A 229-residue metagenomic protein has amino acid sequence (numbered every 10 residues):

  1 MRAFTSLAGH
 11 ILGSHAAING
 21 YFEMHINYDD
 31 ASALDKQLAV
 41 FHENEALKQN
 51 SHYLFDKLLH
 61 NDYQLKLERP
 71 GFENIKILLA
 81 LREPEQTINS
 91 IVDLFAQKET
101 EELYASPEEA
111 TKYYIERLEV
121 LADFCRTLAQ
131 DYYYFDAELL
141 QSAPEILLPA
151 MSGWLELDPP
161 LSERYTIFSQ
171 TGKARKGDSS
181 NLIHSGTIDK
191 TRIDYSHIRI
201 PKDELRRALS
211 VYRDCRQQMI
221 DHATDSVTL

Functional and structural regions predicted by a protein language model:
M1-H52: PAPS-dependent sulfotransferase catalytic core
A3-G9, Y28-D30, Y63-L65, Q86-S90 (+2 more regions): Short catalytic/ligand-binding loop motif for oxyanion handling, primarily in non-cytosolic enzymes, centered on
F22, L54-K57, Y134-D136: Short beta-strand segments
K36-Q37, L59-H60, E109-R117, I200 (+2 more regions): Soluble or luminal CAZymes and related metallo-dependent hydrolases
L47-L67: Glycine-rich phosphate-binding loop used to anchor ATP phosphates in small-molecule kinases, encompassing both
H60-S162, N181-G186: PAPS-dependent sulfotransferase catalytic domain
R164-H222: PAPS-dependent sulfotransferase catalytic core
D225-L229: C-terminal non-catalytic accessory extensions
